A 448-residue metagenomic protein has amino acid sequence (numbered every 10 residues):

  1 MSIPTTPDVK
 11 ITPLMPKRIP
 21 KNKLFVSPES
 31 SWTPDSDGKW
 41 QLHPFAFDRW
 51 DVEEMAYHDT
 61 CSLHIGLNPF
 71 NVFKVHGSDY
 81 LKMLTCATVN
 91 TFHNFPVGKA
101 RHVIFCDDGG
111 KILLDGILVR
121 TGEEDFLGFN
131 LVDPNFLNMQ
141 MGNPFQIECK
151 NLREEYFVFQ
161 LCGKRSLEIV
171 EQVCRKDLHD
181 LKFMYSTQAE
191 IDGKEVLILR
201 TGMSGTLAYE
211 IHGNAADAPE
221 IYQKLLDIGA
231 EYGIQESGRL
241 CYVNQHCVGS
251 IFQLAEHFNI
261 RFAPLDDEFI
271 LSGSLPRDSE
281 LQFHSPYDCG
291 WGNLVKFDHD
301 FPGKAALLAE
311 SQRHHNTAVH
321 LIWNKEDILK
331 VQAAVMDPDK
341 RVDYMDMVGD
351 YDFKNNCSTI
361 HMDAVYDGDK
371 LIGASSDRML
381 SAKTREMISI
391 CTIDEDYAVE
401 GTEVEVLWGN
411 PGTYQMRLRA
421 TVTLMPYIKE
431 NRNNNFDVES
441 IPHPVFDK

Functional and structural regions predicted by a protein language model:
S2-Y57, R120-K448: Conserved, structured C-terminal
D59-D125, F129-Q146: Extended, compositionally biased flexible segments
